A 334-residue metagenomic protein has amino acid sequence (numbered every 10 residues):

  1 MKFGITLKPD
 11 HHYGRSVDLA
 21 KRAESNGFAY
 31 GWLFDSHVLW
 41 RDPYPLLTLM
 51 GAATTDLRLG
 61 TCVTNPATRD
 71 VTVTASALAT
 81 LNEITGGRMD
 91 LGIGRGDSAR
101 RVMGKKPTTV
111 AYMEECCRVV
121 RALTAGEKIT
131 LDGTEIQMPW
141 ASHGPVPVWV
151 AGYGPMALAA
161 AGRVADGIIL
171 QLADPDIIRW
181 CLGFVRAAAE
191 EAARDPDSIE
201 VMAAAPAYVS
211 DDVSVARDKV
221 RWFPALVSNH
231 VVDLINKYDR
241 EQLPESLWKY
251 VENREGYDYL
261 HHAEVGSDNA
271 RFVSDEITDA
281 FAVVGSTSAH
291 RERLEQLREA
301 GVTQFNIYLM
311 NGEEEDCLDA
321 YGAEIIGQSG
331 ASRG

Functional and structural regions predicted by a protein language model:
M1-C62, V146: N-terminal beta1-alpha1-beta2 module of alpha/beta enzyme domains
K2-G14, T64-V71, H143-Y153, A207-Y208 (+1 more regions): Active-site mouth loops of central-metabolism enzymes
F3-L7, G31-L33, L59-C62, M89-I93 (+4 more regions): Hydrophobic faces of well-ordered beta-strands that scaffold small-molecule active sites in alpha/beta enzyme cores
H11-A23, A77, G152-A160, V220 (+1 more regions): Short, acidic/polar
G27, M50, L81, V120 (+6 more regions): Conserved, mostly hydrophobic/aromatic
W32-A53, N65, D97-R100, L172-P175 (+1 more regions): Glycine-rich, proline-tolerant flexible connector loops at the mouths of alpha/beta enzymes
Y44-T64, L123, Y321-G334: Alpha-helix-loop-beta-strand connector modules within alpha/beta enzyme cores
K106-M138, I178, G183-E299, A331-G334: An alpha-helical appendage that flanks or caps ligand/catalytic pockets
